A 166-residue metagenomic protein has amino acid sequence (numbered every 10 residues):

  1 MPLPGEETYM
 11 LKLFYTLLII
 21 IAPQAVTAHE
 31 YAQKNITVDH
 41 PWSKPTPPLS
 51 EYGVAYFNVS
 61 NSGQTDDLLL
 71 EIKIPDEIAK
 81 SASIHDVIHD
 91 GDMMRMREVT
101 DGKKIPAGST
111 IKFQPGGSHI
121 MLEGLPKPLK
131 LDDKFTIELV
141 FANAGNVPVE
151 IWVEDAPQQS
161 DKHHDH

Functional and structural regions predicted by a protein language model:
M1-Y9: Short, Lys/Arg-enriched N-terminal segments with co-localized hydrophobic residues within the first ~10-30 amino acids
P2, Y15-T16, A79: Long alpha-helical scaffolds
M10-I19: Sec-dependent signal peptide recognition, specifically the positively charged N-region followed immediately by
A22-A25: N-terminal signal peptide c-region/cleavage motif recognized by signal peptidases
H29-K134, E138-H166: Compact, glycine-rich, soluble single-domain proteins
